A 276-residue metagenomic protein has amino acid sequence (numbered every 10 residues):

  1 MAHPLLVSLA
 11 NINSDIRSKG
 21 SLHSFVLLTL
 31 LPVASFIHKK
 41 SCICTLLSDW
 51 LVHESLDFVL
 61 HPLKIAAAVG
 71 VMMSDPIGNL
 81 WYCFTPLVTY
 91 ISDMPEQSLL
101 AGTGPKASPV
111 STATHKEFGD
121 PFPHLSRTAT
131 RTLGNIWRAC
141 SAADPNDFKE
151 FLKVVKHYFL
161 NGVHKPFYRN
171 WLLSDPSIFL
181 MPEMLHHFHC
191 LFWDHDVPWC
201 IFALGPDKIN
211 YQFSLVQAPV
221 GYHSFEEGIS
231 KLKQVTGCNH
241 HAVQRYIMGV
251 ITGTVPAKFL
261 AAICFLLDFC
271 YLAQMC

Functional and structural regions predicted by a protein language model:
M1-S35, V250: Acidic, metal-ligating active-site segments
H3, P121-L125, F259-L266: Composition- and surface-driven signal marking solvent-exposed, interaction-prone regions in large proteins
P4-L6, P105, I229, I263: Beta-strand-rich binding-surface signature of beta-sandwich/beta-barrel folds used to engage anionic ligands
I12-D15, M181, P256: Generic structural signal for alpha-helix starts
V33-L56, L60-Y246: Domain-level detector for long, ordered catalytic/regulatory cores in large eukaryotic signaling and trafficking
Y246, V250-V255: Extended alpha-helical solenoid scaffold regions that build the rod-like backbones of large eukaryotic assemblies
T254-C276: Extended, well-ordered alpha-helical scaffold/bundle regions in very large, multi-domain proteins
